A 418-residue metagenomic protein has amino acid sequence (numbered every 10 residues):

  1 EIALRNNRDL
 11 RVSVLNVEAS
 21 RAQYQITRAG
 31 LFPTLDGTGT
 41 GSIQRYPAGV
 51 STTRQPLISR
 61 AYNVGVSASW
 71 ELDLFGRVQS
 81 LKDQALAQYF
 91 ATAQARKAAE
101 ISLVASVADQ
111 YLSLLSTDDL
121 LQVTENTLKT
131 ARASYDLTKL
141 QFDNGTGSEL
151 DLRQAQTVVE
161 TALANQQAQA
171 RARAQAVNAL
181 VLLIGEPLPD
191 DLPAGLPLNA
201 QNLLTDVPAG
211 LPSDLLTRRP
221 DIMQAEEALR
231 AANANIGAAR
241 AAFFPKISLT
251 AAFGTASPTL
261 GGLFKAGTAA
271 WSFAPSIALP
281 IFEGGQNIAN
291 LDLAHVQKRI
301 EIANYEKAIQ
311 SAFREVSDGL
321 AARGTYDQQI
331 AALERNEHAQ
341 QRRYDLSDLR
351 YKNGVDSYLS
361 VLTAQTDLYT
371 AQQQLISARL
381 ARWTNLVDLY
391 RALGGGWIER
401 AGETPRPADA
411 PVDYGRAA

Functional and structural regions predicted by a protein language model:
E1, T40-S67, D190-P208, G237 (+2 more regions): Small/polar, glycine/serine/threonine/aspartate-rich low-complexity segments that form flexible
E1-Q23, A200-R230, S276, P280-I281 (+7 more regions): Bacterial Sec-pathway N-terminal export signals of envelope proteins
R11-V12, R28-A29, L72-E100, N126 (+8 more regions): Sec/SRP-type N-terminal targeting helices
T38-Q44, S69, A95, T117 (+5 more regions): Outer-membrane beta-barrel pore domains and translocons
A61-N63, D109, Q154, A270-S272 (+1 more regions): Transmembrane beta-barrel architecture of outer-membrane proteins
V78, A87, Q94-L211, A322 (+3 more regions): Periplasmic alpha-helical coiled-coil/stalk elements that build and connect Gram-negative outer-membrane
F142-T146, Y351-V355, A392-G396: A short glycine-centered flexible hinge/capping loop motif at secondary-structure junctions
Y344-W383: C-terminal structured "cap/appendage" subdomains that terminate the fold
